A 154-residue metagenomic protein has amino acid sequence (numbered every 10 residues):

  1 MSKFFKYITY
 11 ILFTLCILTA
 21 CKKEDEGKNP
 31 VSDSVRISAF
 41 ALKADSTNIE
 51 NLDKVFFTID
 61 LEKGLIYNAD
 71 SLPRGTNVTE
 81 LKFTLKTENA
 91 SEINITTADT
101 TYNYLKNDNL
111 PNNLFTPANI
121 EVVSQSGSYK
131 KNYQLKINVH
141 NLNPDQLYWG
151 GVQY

Functional and structural regions predicted by a protein language model:
M1-T9: Bacterial N-terminal signal peptides that target proteins for export
I17-A20: C-terminal motif of bacterial Sec signal peptides marking the signal peptidase cleavage site
K22-Y154: Predominantly extracytoplasmic/ectodomain segments of secreted and cell-surface proteins
